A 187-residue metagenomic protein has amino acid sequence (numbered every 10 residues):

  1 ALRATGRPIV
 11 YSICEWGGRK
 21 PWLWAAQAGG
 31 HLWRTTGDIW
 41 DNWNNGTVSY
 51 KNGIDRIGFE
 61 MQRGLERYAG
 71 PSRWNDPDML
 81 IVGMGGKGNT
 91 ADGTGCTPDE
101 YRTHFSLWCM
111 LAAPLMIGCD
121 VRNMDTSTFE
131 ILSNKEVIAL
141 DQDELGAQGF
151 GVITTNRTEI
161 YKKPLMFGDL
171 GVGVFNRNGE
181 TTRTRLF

Functional and structural regions predicted by a protein language model:
R7-D120: Glycan-recognition surfaces
Y11-I13, W33-T35, L80, M110 (+5 more regions): Generic structural hydrophobic/aromatic packing signal, biased to beta-strands
G93-T97, D125-T126, L186-F187: General structural signal for secondary-structure boundaries
R102, W108-L111, M116-G118, T154-F187: Carbohydrate-binding surface patches
T103-I153: Catalytic cores of secreted or luminal carbohydrate-active enzymes
